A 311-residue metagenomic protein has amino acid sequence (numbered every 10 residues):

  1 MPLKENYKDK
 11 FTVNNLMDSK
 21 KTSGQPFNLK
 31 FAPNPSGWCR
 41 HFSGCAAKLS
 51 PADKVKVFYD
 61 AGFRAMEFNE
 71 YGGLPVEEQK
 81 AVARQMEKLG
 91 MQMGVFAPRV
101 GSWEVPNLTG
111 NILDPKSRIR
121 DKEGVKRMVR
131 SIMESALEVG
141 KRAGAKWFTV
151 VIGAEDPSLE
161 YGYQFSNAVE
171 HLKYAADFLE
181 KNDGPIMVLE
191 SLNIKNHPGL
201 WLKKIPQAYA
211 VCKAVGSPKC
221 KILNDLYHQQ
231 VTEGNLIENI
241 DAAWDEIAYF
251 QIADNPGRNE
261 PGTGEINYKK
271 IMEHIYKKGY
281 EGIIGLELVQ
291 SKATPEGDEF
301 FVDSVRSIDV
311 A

Functional and structural regions predicted by a protein language model:
M1-K141, S217-K219, E233, E273 (+2 more regions): N-terminal pre-domain/capping segments
L29-P35, M66-F68, M93-P98, F148-V150 (+4 more regions): Hydrophobic faces of well-ordered beta-strands that scaffold small-molecule active sites in alpha/beta enzyme cores
G37-C39, E70-G72, R99-S102, I152-D156 (+4 more regions): Active-site-proximal loop/turn and secondary-structure-junction residues that shape catalytic pockets, frequently
Y59, A65-M66, Y163-E273: Acidic/histidine-rich catalytic cores of soluble enzymes
E67-E87, I152-E160, N196, P256-N259: Glycine-rich, proline-tolerant flexible connector loops at the mouths of alpha/beta enzymes
K88-G90, A143, K181-D183, P218 (+2 more regions): Helix C-cap/helix->beta junction micro-motif
D121-W147, S166-N182: An active-site-proximal structural segment forming one wall of the substrate-binding cleft that immediately precedes
A136-Y161, G184-K195: Active-site groove signature of glycoside hydrolases
